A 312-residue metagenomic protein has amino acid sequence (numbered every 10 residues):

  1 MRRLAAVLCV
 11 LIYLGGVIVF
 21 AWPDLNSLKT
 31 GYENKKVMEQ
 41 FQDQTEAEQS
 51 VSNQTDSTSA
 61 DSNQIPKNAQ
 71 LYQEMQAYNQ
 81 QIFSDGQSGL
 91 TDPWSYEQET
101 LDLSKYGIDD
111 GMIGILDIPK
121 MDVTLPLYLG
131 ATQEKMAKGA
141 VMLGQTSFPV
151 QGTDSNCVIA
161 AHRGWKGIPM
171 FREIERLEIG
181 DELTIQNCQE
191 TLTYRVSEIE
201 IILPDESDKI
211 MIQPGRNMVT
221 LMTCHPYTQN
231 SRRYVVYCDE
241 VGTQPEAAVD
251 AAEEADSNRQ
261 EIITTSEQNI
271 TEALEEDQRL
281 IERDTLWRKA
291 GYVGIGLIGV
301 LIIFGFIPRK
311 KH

Functional and structural regions predicted by a protein language model:
R2-Y292, F306-P308: Solvent-exposed, non-transmembrane regions of membrane-associated and secreted proteins
V300-H312: C-terminal membrane-anchoring or membrane-association module
